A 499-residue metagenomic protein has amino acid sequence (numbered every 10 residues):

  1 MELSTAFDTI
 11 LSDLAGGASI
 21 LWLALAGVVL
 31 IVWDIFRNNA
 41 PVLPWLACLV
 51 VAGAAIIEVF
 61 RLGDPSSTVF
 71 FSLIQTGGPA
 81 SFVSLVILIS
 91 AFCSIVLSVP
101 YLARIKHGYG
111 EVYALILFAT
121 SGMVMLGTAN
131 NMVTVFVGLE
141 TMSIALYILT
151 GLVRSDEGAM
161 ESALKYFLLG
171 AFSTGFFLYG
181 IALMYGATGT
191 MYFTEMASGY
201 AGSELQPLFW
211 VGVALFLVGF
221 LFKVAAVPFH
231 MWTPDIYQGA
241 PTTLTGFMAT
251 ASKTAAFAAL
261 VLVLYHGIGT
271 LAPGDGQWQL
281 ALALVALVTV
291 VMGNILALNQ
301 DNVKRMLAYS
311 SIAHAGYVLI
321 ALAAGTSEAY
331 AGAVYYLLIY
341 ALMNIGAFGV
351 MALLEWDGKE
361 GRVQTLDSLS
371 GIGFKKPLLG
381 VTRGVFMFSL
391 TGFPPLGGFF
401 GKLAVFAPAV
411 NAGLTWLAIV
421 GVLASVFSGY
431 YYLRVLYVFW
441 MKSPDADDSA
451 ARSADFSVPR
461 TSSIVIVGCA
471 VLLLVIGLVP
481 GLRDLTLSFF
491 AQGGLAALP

Functional and structural regions predicted by a protein language model:
M1-P499: Alpha-helical transmembrane segments of multi-pass membrane proteins predominantly involved in bioenergetics
